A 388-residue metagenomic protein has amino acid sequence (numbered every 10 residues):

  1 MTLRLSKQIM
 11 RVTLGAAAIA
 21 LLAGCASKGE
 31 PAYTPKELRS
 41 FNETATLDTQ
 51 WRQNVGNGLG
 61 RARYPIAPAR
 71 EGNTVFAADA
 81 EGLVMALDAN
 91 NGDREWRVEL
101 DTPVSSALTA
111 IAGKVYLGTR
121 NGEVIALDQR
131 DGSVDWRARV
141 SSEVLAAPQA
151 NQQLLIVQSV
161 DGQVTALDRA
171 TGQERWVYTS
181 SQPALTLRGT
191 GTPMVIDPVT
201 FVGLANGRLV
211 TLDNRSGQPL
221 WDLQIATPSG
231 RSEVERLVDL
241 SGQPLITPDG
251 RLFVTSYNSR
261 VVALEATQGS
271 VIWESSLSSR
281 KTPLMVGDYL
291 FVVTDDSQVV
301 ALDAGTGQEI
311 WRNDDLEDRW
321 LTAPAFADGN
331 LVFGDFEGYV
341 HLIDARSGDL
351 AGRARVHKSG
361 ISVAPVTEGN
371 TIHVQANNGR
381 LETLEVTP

Functional and structural regions predicted by a protein language model:
M1-C25: Sec-dependent bacterial lipoprotein signal peptides
L21-N42: Bacterial Sec signal peptide processing site at the extreme N-terminus
G29, Y33, T44-A69, W96-I111 (+6 more regions): Extracytoplasmic beta-rich repeat domains
D79, T119, S159, L204-A205 (+4 more regions): Structural signature of WD-repeat beta-propellers
D88-N91, D128-D131, D168-G172, N214-G217 (+4 more regions): Short loop/turn segments that connect beta-strands within beta-propeller blades
V356-P388: Blade-level signature of beta-propeller repeat domains, shared across WD40, Kelch, NHL, RCC1 and BNR/Asp-box propellers
